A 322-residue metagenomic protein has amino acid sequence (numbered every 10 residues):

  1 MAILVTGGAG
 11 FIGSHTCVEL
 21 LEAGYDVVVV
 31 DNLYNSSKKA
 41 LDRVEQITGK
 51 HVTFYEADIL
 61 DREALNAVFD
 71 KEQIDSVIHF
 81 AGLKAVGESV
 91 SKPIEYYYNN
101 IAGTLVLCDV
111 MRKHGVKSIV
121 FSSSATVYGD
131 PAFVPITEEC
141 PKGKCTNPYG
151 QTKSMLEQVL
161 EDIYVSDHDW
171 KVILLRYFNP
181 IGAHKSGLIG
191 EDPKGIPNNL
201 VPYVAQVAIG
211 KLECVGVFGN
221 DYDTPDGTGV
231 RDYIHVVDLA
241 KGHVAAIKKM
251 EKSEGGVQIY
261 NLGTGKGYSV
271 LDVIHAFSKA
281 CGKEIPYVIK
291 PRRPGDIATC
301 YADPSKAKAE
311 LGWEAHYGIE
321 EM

Functional and structural regions predicted by a protein language model:
M1-A183: N-terminal Rossmann-like NAD(P)+-binding domain of SDR-like oxidoreductases, especially those catalyzing
G24, G150-Q151, G195, T264 (+2 more regions): Residue-level detector of secondary-structure boundary/capping sites
A57, F69, Y96, D192-I196 (+4 more regions): Pocket-edge positions in alpha/beta enzyme catalytic cores
S91, N99, G143, D167 (+5 more regions): A generic fold-level signal
Y97, T146-S154, G190-N198, P202 (+1 more regions): Short-chain dehydrogenase/reductase
G182-H184, D221-Y222: Short, basic/glycine-rich phosphate-binding loops at helix/coil junctions that contact nucleotide phosphates
S186-L188: Catalytic core of nucleotidyl cyclases, primarily class III adenylyl/guanylyl cyclases
L200-M322: C-terminal substrate-binding subdomain of Rossmann-fold SDR/epimerase-dehydratase oxidoreductases
